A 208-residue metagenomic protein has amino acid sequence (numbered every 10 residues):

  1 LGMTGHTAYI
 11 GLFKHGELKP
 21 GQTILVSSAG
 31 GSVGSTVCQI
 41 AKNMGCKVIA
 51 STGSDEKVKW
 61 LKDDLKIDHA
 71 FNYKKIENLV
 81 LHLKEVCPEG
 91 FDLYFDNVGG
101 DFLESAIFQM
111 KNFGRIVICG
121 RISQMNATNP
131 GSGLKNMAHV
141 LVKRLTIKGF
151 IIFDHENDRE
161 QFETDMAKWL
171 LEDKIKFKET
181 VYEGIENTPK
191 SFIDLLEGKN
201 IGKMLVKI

Functional and structural regions predicted by a protein language model:
L1-I208: Terminal helix/beta-alpha structural elements that buttress the NAD(P)+-binding lobe
